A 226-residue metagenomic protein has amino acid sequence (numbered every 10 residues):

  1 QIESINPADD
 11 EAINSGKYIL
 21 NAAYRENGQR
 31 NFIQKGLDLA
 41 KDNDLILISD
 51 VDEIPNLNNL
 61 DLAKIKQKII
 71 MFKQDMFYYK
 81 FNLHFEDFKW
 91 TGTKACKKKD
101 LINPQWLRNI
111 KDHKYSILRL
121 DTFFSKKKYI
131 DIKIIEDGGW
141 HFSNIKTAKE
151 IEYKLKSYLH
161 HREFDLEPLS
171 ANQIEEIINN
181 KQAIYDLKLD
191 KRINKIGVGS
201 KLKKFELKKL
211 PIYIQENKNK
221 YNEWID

Functional and structural regions predicted by a protein language model:
Q1-I48, L57, I214: Active-site-proximal specificity loops/subdomain of glycosyltransferases
A8, A12, A22-A23, A40 (+5 more regions): A sequence-composition feature that detects small, non-aromatic residues
G16, G28, G36, G92 (+2 more regions): Residue-identity detector for glycine
A22-E26, E53-F164: Conserved catalytic core of nucleotide-sugar-dependent glycosyltransferases
D75, H113-D226: C-terminal catalytic/acceptor-binding lobe
